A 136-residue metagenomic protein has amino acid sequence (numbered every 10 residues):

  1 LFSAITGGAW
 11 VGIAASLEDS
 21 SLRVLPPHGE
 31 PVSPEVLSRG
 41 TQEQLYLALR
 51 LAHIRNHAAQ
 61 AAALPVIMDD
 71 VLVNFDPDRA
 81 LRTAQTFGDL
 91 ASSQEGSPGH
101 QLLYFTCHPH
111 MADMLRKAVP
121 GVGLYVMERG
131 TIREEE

Functional and structural regions predicted by a protein language model:
L1-E136: Terminal ABC-like ATPase head and other globular end-domains that cap long coiled-coil arms in SMC/Rad50/SbcC-family
